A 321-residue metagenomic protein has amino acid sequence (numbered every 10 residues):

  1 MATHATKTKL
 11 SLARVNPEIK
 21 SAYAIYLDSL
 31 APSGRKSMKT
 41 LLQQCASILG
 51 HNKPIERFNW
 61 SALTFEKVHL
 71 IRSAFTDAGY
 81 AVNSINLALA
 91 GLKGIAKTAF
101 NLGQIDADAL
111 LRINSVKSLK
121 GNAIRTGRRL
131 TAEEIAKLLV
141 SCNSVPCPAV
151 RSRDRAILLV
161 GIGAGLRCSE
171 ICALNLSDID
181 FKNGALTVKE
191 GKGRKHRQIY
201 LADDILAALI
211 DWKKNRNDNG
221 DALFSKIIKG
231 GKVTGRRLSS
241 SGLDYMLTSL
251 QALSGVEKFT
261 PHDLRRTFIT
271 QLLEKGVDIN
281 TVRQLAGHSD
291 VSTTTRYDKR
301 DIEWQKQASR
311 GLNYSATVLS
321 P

Functional and structural regions predicted by a protein language model:
M1-P321: Conserved catalytic core of the tyrosine transesterase superfamily
